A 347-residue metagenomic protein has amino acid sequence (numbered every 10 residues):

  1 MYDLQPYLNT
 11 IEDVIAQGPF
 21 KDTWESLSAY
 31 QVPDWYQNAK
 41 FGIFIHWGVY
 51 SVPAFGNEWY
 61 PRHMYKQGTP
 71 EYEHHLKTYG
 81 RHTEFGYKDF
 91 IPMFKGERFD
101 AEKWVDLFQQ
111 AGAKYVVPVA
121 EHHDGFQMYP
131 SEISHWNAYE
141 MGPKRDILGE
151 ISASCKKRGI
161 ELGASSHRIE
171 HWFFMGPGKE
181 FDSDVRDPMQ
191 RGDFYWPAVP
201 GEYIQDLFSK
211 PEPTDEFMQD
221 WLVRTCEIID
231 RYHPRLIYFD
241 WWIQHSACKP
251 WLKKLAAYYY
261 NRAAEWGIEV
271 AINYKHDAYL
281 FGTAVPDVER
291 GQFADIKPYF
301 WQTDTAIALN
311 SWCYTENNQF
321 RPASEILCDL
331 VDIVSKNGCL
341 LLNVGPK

Functional and structural regions predicted by a protein language model:
M1-K347: Mature catalytic domains of secreted/periplasmic carbohydrate-active enzymes
